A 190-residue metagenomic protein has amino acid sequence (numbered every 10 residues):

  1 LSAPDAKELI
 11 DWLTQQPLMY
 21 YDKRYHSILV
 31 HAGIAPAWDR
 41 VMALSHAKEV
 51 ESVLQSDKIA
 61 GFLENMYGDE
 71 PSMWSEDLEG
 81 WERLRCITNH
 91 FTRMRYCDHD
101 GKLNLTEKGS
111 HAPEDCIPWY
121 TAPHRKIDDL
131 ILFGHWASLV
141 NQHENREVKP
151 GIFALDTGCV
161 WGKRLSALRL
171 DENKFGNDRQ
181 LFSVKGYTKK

Functional and structural regions predicted by a protein language model:
L1-W81: Active-site neighborhood of divalent metal-dependent phosphoester bond hydrolases
L44-K190: Acidic, His/Gly-rich catalytic cores of divalent-metal-dependent hydrolytic chemistry
